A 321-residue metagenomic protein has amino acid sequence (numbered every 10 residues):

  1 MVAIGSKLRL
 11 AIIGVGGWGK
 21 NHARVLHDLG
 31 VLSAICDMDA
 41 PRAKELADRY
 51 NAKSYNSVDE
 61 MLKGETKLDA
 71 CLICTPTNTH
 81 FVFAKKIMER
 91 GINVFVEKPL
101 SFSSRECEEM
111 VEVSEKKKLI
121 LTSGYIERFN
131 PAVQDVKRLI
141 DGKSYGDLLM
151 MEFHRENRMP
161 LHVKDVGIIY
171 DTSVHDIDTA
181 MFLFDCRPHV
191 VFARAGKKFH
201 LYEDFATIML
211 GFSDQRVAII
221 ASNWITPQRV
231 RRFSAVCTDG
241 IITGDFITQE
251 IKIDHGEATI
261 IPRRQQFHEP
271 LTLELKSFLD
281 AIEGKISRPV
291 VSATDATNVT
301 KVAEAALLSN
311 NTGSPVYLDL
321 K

Functional and structural regions predicted by a protein language model:
M1-I4, E60, A70-I73, L119 (+2 more regions): C-terminal helix-rich "cap/oligomerization" subdomain common to oxidoreductases
M1-Y50: N-terminal Rossmann-like dinucleotide-binding module
Y50-E112: Beta-loop-alpha module in the N-terminal Rossmann-like domain of NAD(P)-dependent dehydrogenases, especially those
N56, V96, L121-S123, G244: Hydrophobic residues in well-ordered beta-strands that form the structural core
N78, S101-P160, Y317: A contiguous active-site-proximal alpha/beta segment in oxidoreductase catalytic domains
I126, R232-K301, V316-K321: C-terminal glycine/acidic-rich active-site capping loop/insertion
F129-M150, Y170-G196, M209-R216, S309: Oxidoreductase and adenylate-handling cofactor-binding alpha/beta cores
I177-E250, T272-R288: Contiguous beta-strand/loop segments that form the cofactor/metal-binding neighborhood of enzyme cores
